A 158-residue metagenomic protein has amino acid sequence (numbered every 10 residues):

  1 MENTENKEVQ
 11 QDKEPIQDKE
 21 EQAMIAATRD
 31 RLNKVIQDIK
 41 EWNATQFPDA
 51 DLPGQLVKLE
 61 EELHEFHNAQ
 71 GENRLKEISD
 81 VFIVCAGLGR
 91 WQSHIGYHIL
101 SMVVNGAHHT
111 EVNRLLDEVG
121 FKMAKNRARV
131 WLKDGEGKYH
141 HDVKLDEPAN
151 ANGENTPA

Functional and structural regions predicted by a protein language model:
E2-A158: Flexible "arm" and connector segments at domain edges
